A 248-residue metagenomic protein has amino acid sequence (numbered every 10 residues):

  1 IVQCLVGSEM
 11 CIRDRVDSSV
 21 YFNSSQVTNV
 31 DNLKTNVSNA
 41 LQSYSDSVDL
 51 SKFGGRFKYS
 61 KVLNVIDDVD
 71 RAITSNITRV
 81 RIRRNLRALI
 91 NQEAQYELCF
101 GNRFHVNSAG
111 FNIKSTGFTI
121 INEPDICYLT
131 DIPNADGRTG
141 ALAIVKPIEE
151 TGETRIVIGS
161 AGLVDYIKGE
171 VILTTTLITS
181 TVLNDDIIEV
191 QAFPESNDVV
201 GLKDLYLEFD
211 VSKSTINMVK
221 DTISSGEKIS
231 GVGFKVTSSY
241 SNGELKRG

Functional and structural regions predicted by a protein language model:
I1-I12: Single conserved hydrophobic/aromatic residue that forms the stacking wall/gate of nucleotide- or nucleobase-binding
R13-D17, I77, I187: Broad gene-expression machinery/nucleic-acid interaction feature
D17-S19, T74, I172: Structured core elements
S18-S24, A192-P194: Flexible glycine-/small-residue-rich
Q26-P124, Y128-I132, K246-R247: An aromatic-glycine-centered, glycine-rich loop/turn in mixed alpha/beta architecture
I121-G152: Short, basic/low-complexity N-terminal boundary segments at the transition from targeting/disordered tails
R138-G140, E150-G248: Surface-exposed interaction regions enriched in Ser/Thr/Asp/Glu that occur as long low-complexity tracts or repetitive
